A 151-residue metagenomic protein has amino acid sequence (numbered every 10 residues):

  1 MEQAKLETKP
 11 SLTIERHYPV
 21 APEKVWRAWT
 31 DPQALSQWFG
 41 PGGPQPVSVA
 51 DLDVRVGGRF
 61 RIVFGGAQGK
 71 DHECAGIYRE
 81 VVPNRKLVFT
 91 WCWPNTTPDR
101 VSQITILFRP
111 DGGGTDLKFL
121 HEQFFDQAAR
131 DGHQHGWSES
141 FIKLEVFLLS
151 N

Functional and structural regions predicted by a protein language model:
M1-P44: Hydrophobic ligand-binding cavity/cleft-lining segments
K9-E15, P22, V47, R59 (+4 more regions): Intrinsic-disorder/low-complexity, polar/charged segments enriched in Ser/Thr/Lys/Arg/Asp/Glu/Gln
T13-I14, Q33-D71: Short beta-edge strand/loop motif at the mouth of beta-sheet-based domains
R16, V49-A50, C74-E80, W91 (+1 more regions): Hydrophobic/aromatic beta-strand elements that line small-molecule binding cavities or substrate pockets in beta-rich
P22-E23, V54-R55, R79-R85, L107-D116: A short, structured loop/turn motif at beta-sheet edges
V25, L35, F60, Y78 (+4 more regions): Hydrophobic pocket/interface hotspot
V88-S138: Beta-strand/loop substructures that line and gate deep hydrophobic ligand-binding cavities in soluble
F141-L149: Short amphipathic alpha-helical signal-transduction/dimerization elements
